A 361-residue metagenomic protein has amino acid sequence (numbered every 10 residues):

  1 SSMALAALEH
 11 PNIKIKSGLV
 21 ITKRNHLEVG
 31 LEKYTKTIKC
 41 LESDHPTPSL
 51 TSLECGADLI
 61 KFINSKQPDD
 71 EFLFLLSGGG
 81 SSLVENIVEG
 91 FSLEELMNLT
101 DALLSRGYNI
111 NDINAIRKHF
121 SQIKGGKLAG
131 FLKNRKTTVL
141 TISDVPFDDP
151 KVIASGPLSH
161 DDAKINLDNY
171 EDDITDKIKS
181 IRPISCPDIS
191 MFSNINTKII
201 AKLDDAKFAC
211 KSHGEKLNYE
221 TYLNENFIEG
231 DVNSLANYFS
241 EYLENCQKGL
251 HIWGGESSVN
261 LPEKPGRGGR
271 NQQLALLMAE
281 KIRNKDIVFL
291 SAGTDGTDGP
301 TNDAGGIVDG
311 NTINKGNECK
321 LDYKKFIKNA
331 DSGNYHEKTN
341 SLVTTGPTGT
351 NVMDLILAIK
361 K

Functional and structural regions predicted by a protein language model:
M3-E32, E42: Active-site cofactor/substrate anionic-group-binding motifs, chiefly glycine- and Lys/Arg-rich phosphate-binding loops
L19-T22, F74-G78, V139-V145, A154 (+2 more regions): Short beta-strand segments
I21-N25, F227-E229, S257-D303: Active-site catalytic microenvironments in core metabolic enzymes, especially phosphate/sugar-handling
K23-P68, I116: Glycine-rich oxoanion-binding loops at beta->alpha junctions
E42-T51, L104-L132, D298-F326: Proline/glycine-rich low-complexity loops and linkers
E89-D176: Internal gly/pro-rich beta-alpha loop/helix module that stabilizes soluble enzyme cofactors or their anionic handles
L132-T138, A154, S159-L235: Accessory alpha-helical/coil subdomains and C-terminal extensions that flank or cap enzyme catalytic cores
L276-K361: Internal helix-turn-beta structural module
